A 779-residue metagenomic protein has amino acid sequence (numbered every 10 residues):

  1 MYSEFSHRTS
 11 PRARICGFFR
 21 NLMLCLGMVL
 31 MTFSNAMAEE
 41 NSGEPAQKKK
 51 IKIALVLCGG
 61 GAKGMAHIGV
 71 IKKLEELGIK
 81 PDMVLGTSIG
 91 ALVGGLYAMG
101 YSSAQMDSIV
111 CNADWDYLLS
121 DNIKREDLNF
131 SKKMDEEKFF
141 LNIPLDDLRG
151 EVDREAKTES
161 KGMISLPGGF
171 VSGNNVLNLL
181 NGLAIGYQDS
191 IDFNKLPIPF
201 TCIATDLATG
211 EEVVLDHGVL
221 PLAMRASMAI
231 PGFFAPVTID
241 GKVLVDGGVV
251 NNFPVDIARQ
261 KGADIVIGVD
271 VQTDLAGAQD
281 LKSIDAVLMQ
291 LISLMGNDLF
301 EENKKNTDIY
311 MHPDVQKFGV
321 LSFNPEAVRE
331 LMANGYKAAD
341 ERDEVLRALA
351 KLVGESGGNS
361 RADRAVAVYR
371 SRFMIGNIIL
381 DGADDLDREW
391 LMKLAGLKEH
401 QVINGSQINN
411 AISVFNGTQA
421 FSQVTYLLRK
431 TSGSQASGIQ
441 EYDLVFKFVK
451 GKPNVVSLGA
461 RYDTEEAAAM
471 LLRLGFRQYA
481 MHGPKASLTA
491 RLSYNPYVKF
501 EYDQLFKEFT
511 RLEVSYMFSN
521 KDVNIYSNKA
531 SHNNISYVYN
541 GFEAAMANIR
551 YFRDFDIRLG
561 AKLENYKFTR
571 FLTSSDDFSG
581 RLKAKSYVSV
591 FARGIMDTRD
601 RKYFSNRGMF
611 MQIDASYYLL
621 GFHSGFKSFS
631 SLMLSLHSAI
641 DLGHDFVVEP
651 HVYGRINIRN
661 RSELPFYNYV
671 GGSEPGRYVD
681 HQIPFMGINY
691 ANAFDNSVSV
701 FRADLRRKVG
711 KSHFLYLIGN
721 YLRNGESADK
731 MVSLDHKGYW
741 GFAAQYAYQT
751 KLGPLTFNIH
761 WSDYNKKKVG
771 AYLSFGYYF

Functional and structural regions predicted by a protein language model:
M1-F18: N-terminal secretory signal peptides that target proteins for export/translocation
N21-T32: Bacterial N-terminal signal peptides
M37-T87, G95-R429, G451: Patatin-like phospholipase
G60, G90, M106, G210 (+15 more regions): Buried hydrophobic packing residues in well-ordered domains
A204-D206, D216, P313, G382-D384 (+9 more regions): Flexible glycine-/small-residue-rich
L281, N524-N528, K567-T573, G625 (+2 more regions): Outer-membrane beta-barrel and related beta-rich outer-membrane complex signature in Gram-negative bacteria
S406, G417, T425-G433, S437-A592 (+5 more regions): Gram-negative/organellar outer-membrane beta-barrel architecture
V455-A460, V590-G710: C-terminal outer-membrane beta-barrel translocator/porin domains of Gram-negative envelope proteins and their
